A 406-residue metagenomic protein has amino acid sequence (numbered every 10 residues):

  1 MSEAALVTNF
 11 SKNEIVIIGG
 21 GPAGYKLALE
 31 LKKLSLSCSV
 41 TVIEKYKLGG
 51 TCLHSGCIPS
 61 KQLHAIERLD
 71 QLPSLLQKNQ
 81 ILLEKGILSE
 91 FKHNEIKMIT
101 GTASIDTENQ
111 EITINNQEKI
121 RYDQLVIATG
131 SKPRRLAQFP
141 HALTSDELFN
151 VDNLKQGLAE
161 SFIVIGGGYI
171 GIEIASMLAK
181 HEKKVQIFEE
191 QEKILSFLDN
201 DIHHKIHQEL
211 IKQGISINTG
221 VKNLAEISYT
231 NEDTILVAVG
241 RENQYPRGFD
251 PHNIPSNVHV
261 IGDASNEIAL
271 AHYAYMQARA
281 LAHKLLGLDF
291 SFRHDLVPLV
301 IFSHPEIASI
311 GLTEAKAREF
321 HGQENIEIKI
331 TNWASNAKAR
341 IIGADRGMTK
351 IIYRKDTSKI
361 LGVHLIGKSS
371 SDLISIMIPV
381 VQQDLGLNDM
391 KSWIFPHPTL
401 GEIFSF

Functional and structural regions predicted by a protein language model:
S2-I18, A23, L27-L36, L48-S55 (+3 more regions): FAD-binding core/adjacent interface of flavoenzyme oxidoreductases
S11, I18-Y46, T51, I58 (+4 more regions): Flexible, glycine-rich terminal cap/loop adjacent to redox cofactors in electron-transfer oxidoreductases
K26, R135-L136, I174, Q244-R247 (+3 more regions): Glycine/Thr-rich phosphate-binding loops of Rossmann-like dinucleotide-binding domains
P59-Q80, S291-F292: Glycine-rich active-site loop/strand segments that organize a redox cofactor
D70-S74, K132-R134, E242, L288-P298 (+1 more regions): A short alpha-helix-loop-beta-strand transition element characteristic of N-terminal alpha/beta dinucleotide-binding
Q80-E84, L88, A159-I163, Y169-A225 (+3 more regions): Rossmann-like dinucleotide-binding cores of NAD(P)H-dependent redox enzymes
P246-G248, S256-L285: Contiguous mid-protein beta-loop-alpha structural module that forms a pocket-lining wall or clamp of enzyme active
